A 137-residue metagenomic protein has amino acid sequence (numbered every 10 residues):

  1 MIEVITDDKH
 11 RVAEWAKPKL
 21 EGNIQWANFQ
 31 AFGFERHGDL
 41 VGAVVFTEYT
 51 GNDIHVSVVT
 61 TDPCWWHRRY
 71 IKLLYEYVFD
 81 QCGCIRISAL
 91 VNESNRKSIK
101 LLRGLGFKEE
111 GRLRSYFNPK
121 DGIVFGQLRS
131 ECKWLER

Functional and structural regions predicted by a protein language model:
M1-D8, E131-R137: Conserved N-terminal entry element of GNAT/NAT acetyltransferase domains
T6-D53, P63-C64: Acetyl-CoA-dependent GNAT
S57-W66, N92: A short, internal acetyl-CoA/4′-phosphopantetheine-binding micro-motif in the GNAT/acyltransferase core
W66-L74: Conserved acetyl-CoA pyrophosphate-binding loop and the N-cap/start of the following alpha-helix in GNAT-like
D80-V91: Conserved GNAT acetyl-CoA-binding A-motif
L90, K108-I123: Conserved catalytic-core motifs of GNAT/GCN5-like acyltransferases
S94-G111: Conserved active-site alpha-helix within GNAT-family acetyltransferase domains
Y116-R137: C-terminal "cap" of GNAT-fold acetyltransferases
